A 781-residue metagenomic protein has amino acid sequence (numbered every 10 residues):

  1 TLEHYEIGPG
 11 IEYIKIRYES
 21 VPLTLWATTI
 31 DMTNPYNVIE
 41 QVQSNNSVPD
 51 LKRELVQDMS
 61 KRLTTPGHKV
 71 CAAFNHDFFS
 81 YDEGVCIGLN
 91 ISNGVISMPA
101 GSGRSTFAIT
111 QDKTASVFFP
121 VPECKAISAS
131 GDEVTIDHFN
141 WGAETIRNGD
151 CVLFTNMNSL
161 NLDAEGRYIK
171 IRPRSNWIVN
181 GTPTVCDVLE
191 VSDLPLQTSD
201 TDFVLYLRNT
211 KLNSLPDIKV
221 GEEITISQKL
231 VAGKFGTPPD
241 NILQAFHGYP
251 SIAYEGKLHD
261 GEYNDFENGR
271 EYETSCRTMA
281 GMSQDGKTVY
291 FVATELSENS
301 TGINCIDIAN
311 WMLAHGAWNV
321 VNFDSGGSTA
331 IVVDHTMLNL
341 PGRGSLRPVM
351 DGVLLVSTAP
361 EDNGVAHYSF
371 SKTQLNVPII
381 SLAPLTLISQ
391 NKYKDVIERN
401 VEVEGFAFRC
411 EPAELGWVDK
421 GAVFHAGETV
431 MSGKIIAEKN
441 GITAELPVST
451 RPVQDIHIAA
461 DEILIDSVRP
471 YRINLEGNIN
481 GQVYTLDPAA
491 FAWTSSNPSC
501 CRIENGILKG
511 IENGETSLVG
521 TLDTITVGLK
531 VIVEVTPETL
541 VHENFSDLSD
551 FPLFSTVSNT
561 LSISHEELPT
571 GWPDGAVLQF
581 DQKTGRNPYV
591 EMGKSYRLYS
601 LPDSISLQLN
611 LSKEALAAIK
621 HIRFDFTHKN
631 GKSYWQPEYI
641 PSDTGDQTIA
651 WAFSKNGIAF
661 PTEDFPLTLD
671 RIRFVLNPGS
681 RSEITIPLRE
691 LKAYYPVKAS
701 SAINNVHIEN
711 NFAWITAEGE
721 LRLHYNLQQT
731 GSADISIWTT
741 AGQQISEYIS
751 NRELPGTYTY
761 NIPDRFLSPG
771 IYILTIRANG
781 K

Functional and structural regions predicted by a protein language model:
T1-A492, S496, R502-T539, I672: Gly/Ser/Thr/Pro-rich low-complexity, intrinsically disordered segments
N363, Y694-E718, Q728: Residue-level detector of functionally pivotal "anchor" positions at catalytic/ligand-binding pockets or at interdomain
E534-T560: Extracellular carbohydrate-recognition regions
S564-P588: Short carbohydrate-recognition loop motifs
Q582-P661, R681-P687, Y694-V697: Extracellular ligand-binding interfaces
R673-R681: Short beta-strand-plus-loop segments that form exposed binding edges in beta-rich domains
S700-N705, A713-W714, L723-Y725, G742 (+2 more regions): Terminal processing/anchoring signals of secreted or surface-associated proteins and related intramolecular
I749-G780: Short, surface-exposed loop/turn motifs with a glycine/proline- and acidic-biased composition
